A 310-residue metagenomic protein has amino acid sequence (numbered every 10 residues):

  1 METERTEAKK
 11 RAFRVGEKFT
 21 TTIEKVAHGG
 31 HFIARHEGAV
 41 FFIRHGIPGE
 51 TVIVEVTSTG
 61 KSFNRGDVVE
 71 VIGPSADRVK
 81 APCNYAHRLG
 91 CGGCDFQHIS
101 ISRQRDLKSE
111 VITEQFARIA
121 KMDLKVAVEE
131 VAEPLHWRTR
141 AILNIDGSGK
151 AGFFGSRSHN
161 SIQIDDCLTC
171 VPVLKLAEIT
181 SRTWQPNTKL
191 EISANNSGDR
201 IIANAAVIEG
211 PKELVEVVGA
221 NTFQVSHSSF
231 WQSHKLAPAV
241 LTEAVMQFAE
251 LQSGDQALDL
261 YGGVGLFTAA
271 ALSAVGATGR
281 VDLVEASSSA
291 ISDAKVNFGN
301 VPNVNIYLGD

Functional and structural regions predicted by a protein language model:
E2-D310: Accessory RNA-recognition modules of RNA-modification enzymes
